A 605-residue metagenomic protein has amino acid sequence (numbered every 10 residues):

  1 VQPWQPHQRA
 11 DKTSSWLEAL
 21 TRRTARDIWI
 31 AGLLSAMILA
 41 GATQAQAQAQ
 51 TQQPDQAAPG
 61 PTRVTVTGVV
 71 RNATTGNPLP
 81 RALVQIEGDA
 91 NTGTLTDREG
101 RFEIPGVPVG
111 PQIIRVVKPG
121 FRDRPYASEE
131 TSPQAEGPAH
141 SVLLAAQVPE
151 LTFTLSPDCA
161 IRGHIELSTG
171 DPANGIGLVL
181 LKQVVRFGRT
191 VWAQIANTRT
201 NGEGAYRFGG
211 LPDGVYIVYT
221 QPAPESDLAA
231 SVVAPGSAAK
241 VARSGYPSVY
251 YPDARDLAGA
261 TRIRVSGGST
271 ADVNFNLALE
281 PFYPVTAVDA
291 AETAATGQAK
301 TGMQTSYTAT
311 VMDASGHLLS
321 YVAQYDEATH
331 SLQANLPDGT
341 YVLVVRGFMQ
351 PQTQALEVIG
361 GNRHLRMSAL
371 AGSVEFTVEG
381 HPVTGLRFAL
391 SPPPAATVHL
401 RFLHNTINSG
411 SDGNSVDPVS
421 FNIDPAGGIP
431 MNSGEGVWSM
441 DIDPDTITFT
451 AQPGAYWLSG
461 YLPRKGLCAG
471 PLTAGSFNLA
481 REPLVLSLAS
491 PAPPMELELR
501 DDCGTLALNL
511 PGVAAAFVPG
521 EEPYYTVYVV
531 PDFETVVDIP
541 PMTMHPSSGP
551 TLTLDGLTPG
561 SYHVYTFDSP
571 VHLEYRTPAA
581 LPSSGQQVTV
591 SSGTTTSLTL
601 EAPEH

Functional and structural regions predicted by a protein language model:
V1-R26: N-terminal secretory signal peptides that target proteins for export/translocation
W4, L20, I28-L33, M37-H605: Long luminal/extracellular ectodomains of secretory-pathway precursor proteins
